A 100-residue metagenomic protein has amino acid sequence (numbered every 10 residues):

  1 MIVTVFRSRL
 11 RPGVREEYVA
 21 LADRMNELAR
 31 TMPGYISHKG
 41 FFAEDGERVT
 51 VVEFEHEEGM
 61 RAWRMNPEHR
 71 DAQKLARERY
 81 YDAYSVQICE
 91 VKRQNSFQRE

Functional and structural regions predicted by a protein language model:
M1-R48, E55-P67, Y81-E100: Short S/T/G/P-rich N-terminal loop/turn motif that feeds into the first structured element of a domain
E78: Cytochrome P450 substrate-recognition site 1
